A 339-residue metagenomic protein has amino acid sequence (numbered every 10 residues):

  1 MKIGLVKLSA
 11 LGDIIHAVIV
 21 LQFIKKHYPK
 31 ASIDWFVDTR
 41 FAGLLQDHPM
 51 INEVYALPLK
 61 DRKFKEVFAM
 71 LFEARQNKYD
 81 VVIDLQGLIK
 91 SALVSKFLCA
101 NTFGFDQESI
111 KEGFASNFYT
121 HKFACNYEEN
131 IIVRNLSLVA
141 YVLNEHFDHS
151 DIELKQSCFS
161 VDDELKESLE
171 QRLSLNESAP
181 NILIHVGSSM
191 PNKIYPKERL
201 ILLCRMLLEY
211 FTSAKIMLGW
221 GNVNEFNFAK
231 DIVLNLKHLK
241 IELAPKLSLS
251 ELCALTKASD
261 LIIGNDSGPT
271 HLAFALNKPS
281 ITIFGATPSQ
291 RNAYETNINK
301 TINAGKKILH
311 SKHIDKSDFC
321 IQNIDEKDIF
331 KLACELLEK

Functional and structural regions predicted by a protein language model:
K2-Y127, E251-A254: Active-site and donor-binding regions of nucleotide-sugar-utilizing enzymes
F41-L45, V223-K230, R291: Short, charged/polar "capping" segments at the starts of alpha-helices and the immediately preceding loops
D47, D106-T120, C125, L243 (+1 more regions): Nucleotide-sugar donor-binding patch of glycosyltransferase catalytic domains
L57, L85, F105-D106, G219 (+3 more regions): Generic beta-sheet signal
F68, K197-G285: Donor-binding and catalytic core of enzymes assembling or modifying cell-surface/extracellular glycoconjugates
A74-Y79, L175-S178, T212, A258: Glycine-rich phosphate-binding loop signature in dinucleotide/nucleotide-binding domains
D106-K193, K197: Mid-sequence helix-capping/hinge segment at a functional interface
